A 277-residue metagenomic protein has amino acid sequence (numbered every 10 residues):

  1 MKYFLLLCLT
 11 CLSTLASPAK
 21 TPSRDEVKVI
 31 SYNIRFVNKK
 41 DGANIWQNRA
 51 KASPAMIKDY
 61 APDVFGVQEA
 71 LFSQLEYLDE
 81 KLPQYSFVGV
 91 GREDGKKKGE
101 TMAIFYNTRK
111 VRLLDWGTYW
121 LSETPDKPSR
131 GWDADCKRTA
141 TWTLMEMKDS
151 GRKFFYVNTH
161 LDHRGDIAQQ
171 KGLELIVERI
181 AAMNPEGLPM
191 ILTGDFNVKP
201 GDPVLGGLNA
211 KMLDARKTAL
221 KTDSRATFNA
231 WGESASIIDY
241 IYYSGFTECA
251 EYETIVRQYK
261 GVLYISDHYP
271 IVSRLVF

Functional and structural regions predicted by a protein language model:
K2, L15-K81, D94-G99, E174 (+1 more regions): N-terminal, active-site-proximal structural segment of metallo-dependent hydrolase catalytic domains
Y3-L12: Sec-dependent N-terminal signal peptides
E26-K39, L114-Y119, R152-D162: Active-site-proximal beta-strand elements of phosphoester/diester hydrolases
K28-S31, V64-Q68, V88-G89, A103-I104 (+7 more regions): Structural recognition of the beta-strand scaffold that forms the well-ordered cores of secreted hydrolase catalytic
R35, L71, H160-D162, F196-K199 (+2 more regions): Catalytic metal-binding/acid-base residues of hydrolase active sites
V64-K153, E248, E253-I255: Structured beta-strand-rich core segments of catalytic domains in phosphoester-bond hydrolases
D135-K137, M147-Q170, E174: Metal-dependent phosphoester/phosphodiester hydrolase catalytic core
I167, K171, I180-M190, N197-F277: Metal-dependent phosphoester-hydrolase catalytic domains
